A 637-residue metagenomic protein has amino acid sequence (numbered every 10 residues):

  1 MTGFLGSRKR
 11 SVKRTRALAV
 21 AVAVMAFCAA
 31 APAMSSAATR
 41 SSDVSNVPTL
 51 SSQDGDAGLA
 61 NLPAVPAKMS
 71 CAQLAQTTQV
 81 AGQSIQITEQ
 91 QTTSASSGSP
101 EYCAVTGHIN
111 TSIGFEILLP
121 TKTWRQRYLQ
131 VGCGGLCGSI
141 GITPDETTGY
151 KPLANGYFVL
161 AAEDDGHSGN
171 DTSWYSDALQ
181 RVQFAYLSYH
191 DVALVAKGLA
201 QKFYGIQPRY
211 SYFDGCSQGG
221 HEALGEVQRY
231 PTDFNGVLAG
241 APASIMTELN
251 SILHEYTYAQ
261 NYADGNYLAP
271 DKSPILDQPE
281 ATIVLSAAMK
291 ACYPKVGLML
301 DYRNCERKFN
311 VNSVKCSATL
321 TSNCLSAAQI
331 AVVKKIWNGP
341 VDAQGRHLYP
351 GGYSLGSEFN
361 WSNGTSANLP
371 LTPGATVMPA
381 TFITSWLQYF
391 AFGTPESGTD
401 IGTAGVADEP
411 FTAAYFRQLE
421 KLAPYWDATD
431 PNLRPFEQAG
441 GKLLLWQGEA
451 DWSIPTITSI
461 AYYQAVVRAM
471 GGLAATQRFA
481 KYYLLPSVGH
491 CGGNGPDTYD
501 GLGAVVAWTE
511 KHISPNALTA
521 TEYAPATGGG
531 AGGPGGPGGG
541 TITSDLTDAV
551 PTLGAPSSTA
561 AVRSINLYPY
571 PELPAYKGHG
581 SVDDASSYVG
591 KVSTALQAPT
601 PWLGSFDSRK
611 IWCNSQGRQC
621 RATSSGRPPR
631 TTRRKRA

Functional and structural regions predicted by a protein language model:
T2-A38: Secretory targeting and sorting signals
A38-R127, V131, S139-G141, D145-T148 (+5 more regions): Catalytic-loop region of hydrolases
G134-G205, S251, G402-Y415, L422-Y425 (+1 more regions): Cap/lid segment of the alpha/beta-hydrolase catalytic domain
I206-S217: Alpha/beta-hydrolase fold nucleophile elbow
G215-G219, A223, D451: Gly/Ala-rich beta-loop-alpha elbow adjacent to hydrolase catalytic centers
G225-V227, T232-V341, L484: A catalytic-pocket lid/entrance helix-loop region that shapes and gates access to the active site across common
L444-Q447: Short beta-strand/loop motif that positions the catalytic acidic residue of the alpha/beta-hydrolase fold
R478-G493, Y523-G528: Histidine-bearing beta->alpha loop at or near hydrolase active sites
